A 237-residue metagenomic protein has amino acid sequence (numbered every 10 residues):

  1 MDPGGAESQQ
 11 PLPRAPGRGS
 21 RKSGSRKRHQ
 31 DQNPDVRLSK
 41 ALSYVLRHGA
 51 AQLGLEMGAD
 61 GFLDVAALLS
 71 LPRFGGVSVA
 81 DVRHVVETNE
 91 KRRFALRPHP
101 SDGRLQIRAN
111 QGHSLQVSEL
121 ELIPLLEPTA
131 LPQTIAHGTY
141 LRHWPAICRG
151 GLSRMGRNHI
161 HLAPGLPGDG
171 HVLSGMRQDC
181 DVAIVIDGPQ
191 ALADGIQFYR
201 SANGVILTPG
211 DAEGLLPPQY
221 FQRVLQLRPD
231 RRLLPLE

Functional and structural regions predicted by a protein language model:
M1-E237: Eukaryotic, polar/proline-rich low-complexity intrinsically disordered regions
